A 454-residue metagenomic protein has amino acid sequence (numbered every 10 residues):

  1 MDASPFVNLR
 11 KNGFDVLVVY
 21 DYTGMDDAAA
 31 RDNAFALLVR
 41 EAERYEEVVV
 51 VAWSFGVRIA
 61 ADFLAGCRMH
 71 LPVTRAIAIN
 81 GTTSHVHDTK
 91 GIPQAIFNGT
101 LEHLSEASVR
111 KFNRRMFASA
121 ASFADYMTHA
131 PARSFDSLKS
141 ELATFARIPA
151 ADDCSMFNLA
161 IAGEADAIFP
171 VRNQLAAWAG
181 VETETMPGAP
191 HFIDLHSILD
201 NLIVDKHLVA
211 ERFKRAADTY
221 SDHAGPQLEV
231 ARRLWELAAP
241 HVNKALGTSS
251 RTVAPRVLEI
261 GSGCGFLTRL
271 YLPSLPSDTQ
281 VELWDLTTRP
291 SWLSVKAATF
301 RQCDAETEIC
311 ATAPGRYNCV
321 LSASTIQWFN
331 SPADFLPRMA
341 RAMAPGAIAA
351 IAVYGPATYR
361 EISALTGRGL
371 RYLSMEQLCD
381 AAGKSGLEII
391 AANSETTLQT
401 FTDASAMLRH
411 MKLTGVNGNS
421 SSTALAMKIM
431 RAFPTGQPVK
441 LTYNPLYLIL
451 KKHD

Functional and structural regions predicted by a protein language model:
R75-H103, E141, G367: Flexible "cap/lid" loop of the alpha/beta hydrolase fold
P131-E141, A150-C154, P187-L195, C264 (+2 more regions): Conserved Class I S-adenosyl-L-methionine
A160-A162: Short beta-strand/loop motif that positions the catalytic acidic residue of the alpha/beta-hydrolase fold
V204-V242: Class I SAM-dependent methyltransferase Rossmann-like catalytic core, especially the SAM/SAH-binding loop
L258-C310: Class I SAM-dependent methyltransferase SAM/SAH-binding core
N318-P332: A short SAM/SAH-binding and catalytic strip from SAM-dependent methyltransferases
A333-I348: A short glycine-rich, Lys/Arg-flanked "PGG" loop and its adjoining helix->strand segment in the class I
I348-Q377: Conserved class I S-adenosyl-L-methionine
